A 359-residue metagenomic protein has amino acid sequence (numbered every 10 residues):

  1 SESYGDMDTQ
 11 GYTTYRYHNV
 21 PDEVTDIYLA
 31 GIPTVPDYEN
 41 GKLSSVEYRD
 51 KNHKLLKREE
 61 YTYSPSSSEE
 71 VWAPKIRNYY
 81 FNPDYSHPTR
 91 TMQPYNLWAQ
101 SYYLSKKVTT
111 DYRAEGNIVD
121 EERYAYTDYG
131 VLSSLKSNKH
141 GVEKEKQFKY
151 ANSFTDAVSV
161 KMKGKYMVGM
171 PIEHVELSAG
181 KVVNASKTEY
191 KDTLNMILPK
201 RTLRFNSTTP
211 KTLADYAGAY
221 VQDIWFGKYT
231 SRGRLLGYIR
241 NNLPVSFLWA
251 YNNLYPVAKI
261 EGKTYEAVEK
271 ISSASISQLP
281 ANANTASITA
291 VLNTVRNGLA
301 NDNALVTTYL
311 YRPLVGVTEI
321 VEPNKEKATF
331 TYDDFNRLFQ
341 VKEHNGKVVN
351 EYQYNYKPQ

Functional and structural regions predicted by a protein language model:
S1-A283, T294, G298-T329, D334-N345: Non-catalytic interaction/targeting regions
S287-V291: A general sequence property marking short-to-moderate contiguous segments in secreted/outer-membrane adhesion
H344-Q359: C-terminal tail/sorting-segment detector
